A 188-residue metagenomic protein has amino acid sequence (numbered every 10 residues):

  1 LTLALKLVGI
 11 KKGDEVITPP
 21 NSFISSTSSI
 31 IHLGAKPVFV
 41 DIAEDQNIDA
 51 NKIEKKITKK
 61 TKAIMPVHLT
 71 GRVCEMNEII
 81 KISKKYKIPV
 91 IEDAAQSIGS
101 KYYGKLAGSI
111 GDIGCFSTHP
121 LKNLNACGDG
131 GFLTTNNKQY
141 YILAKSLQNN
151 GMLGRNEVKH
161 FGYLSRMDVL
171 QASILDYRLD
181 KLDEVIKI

Functional and structural regions predicted by a protein language model:
L1-L5: Short, conserved alpha-helix that lines the donor NDP-sugar binding/gating region of sugar-transfer enzymes
K6-A94, K101: PLP-dependent aminotransferase-like
K55-K56, I82, L106-I110, L133: Short, hinge-like loop/turn segments at secondary-structure boundaries
S97-Y103, I110-I188: Active-site region of PLP-dependent enzymes
